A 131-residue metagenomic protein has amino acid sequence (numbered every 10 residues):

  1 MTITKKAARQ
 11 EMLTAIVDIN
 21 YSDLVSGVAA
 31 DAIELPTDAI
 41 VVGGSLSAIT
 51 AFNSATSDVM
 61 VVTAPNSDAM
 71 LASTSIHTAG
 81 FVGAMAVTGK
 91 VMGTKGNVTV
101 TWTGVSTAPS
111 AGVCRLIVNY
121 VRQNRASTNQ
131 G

Functional and structural regions predicted by a protein language model:
M1-G131: Surface-exposed, low-hydrophobicity beta-strand/loop segments enriched in small/polar/acidic residues
